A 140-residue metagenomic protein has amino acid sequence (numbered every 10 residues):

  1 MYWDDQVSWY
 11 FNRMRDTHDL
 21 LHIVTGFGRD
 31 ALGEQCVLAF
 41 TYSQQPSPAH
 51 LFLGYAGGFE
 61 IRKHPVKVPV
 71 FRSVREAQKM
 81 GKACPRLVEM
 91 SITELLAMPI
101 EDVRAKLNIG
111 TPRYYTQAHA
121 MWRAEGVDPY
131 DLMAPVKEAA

Functional and structural regions predicted by a protein language model:
M1-R86: Core of folded catalytic or high-affinity ligand/protein-binding domains in predominantly eukaryotic proteins
V70-A140: C-terminal structured domains
